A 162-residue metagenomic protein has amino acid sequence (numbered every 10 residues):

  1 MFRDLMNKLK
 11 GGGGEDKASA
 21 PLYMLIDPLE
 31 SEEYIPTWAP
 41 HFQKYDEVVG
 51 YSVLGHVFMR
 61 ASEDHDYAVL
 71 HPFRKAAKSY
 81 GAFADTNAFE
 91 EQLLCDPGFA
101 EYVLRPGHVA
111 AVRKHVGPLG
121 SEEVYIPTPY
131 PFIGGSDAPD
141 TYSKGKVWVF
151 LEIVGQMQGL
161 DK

Functional and structural regions predicted by a protein language model:
M1-A68, V124-K162: A surface-exposed partner-binding patch
A68-R105: Compact, glycine/acidic-enriched structural inserts
L94-Y142: Mixed-charge (acidic/basic) macromolecular-recognition segments
